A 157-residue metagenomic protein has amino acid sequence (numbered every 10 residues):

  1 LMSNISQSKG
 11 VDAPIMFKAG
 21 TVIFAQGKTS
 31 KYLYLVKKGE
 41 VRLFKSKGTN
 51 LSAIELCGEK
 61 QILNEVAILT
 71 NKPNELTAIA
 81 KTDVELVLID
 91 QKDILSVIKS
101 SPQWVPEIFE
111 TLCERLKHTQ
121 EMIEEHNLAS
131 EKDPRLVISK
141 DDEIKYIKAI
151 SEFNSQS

Functional and structural regions predicted by a protein language model:
I5-S6, A13-T82: Cyclic nucleotide-binding regulatory domains
T49-L51, D93-S96: Short, surface-exposed beta-strand-loop junctions and turns on beta-sheet-rich folds
N74, I94-P134: A small-molecule sensor/coupling module
A129-S157: Phosphate-/nucleic-acid-contacting segments
